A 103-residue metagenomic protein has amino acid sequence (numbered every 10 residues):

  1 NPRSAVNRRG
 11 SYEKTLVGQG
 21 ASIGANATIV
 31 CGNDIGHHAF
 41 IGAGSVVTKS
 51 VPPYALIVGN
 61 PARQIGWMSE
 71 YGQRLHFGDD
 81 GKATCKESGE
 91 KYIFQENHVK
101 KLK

Functional and structural regions predicted by a protein language model:
N1-D34: Flexible, glycine/small-residue-enriched loop-and-beta-strand segment within the central core of proteins
T28, P53-G59, M68-F77: Short, intrinsically disordered, charge-biased short linear motifs at domain edges
Q64-W67, A83: Cys/His-enriched microdomains
S69, C85-S88: Short cysteine-rich clusters marking metal-coordination/redox-active sites
Q73-H76, G89-F94: Cys/His-rich microdomains that often coordinate metals
F77-G81, Q95-H98: Short Cys/His-rich "knuckle" micro-motifs
K91-K103: Short metal-binding segments enriched for Cys and/or His
